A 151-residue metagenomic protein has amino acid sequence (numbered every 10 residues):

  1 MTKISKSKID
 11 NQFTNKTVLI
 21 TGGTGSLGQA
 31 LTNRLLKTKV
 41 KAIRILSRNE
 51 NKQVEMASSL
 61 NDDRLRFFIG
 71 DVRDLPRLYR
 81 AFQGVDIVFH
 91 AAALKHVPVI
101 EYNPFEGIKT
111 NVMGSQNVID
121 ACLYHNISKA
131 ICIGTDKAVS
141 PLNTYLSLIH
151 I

Functional and structural regions predicted by a protein language model:
M1-V18: Non-catalytic terminal and boundary segments that flank Rossmann-like NAD(P)-dependent oxidoreductase
V18-R34: N-terminal Rossmann NAD(P)H-binding glycine-rich loop of SDR-like oxidoreductase domains
V40-K52: Conserved glycine-rich Rossmann-like NAD(P)H-binding loop of the short-chain dehydrogenase/reductase
S47, I69, K109: Conserved residues in the N-terminal Rossmann fold of short-chain dehydrogenase/reductase
N51, R73, K95: Adenine-nucleotide cofactor-binding loop residues
R66-I87: Conserved Rossmann-fold cofactor-binding substructure of NAD(P)-dependent oxidoreductases
I87-H90, L94-S147: Conserved Rossmann-fold NAD(P)-dependent oxidoreductase catalytic core, especially the SDR/UDP-sugar
I149-I151: Conserved small/polar residues in nucleotide/adenosyl-binding loops
